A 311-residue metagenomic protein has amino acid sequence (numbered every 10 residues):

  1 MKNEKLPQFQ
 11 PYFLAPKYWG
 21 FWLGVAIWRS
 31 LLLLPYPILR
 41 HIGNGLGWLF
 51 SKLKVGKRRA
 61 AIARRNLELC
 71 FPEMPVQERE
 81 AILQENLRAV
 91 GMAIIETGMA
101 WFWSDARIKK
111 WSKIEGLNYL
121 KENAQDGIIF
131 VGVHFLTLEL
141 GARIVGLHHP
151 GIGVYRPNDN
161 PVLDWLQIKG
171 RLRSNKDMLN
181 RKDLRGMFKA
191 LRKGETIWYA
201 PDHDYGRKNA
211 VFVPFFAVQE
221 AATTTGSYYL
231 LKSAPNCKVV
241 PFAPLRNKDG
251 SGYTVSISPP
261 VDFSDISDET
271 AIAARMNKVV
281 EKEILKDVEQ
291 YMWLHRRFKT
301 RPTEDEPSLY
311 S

Functional and structural regions predicted by a protein language model:
K2, P11, Q77-Q84, E122-A124 (+2 more regions): Non-catalytic C-terminal accessory region of glycerolipid acyltransferases and related lyso-lipid remodeling enzymes
K2-G132, D164-G170, N175: Membrane-anchoring hydrophobic helices of lipid-metabolizing enzymes
Q8-K17, P150-P157, D202: An N-terminal domain-start capping segment
L32-P37, L136-G141, L191, E195-D202: Short, composition-biased local secondary-structure segments
R65, R143, K169, Y229 (+1 more regions): Surface-exposed charge patches
Q125-K182, R207-V211, Q219-E220: Catalytic core of membrane glycerolipid acyltransferases/transacylases, capturing the structured, soluble-facing
